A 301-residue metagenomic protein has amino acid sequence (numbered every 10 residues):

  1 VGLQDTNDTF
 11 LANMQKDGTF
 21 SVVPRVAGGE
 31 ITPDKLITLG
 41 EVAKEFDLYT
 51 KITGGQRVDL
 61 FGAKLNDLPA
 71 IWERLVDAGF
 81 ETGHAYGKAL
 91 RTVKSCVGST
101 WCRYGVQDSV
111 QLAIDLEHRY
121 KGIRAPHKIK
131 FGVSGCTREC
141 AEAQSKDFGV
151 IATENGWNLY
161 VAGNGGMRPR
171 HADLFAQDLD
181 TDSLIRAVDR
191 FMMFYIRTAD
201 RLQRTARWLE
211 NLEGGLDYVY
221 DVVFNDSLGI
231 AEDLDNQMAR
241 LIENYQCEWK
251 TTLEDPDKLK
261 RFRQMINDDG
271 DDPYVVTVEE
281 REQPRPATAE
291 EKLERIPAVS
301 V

Functional and structural regions predicted by a protein language model:
V1-Q15: Intrinsically disordered, low-complexity polar/charged tails and linkers
Q15-V23: Gly-rich Lys/Arg/Thr-decorated short loops/hinges at beta-loop-alpha junctions or inter-strand turns that position
V22-N155, P256-V301: Small-residue-enriched alpha-helical segments and adjacent helix-cap loops that form tight helix-helix packing
L48-G54, A85-Y86, P126-I129, R197-N211 (+1 more regions): Flexible, glycine/charged-enriched surface loops at secondary-structure junctions
G54, V188, E243-C247, T251: Glycine-rich, acidic/polar active-site loops that bind/position phosphate-bearing ligands
N66-D67, E210-A239, N244: Terminal amphipathic helices with adjacent charged low-complexity linkers/tails
R124, Y160-P169, L234-R240: Short, conserved aromatic-histidine micro-motifs
K130, G135, E139, Q144-A206 (+3 more regions): Mobile "lid/hinge" segments at catalytic clefts and subdomain interfaces of large enzymes
